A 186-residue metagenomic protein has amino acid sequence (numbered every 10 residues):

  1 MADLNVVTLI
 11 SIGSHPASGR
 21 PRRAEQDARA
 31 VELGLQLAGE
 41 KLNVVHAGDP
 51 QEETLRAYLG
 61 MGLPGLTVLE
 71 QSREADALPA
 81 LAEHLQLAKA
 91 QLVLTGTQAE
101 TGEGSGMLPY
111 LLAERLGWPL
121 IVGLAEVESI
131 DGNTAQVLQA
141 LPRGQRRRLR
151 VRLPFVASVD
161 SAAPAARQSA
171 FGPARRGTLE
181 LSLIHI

Functional and structural regions predicted by a protein language model:
M1-A47: N-terminal beta-strand-loop-alpha-helix module at the start of alpha/beta ligand-binding or catalytic domains
E53-H84: A glycine-rich helix N-cap at a beta->alpha junction
P64, Q91, P154: Conserved acidic residues
K89-T101: Short beta-strand-loop elements within alpha/beta enzyme cores that line or abut nucleotide/cofactor pockets
T101-L120: Short Gly/Thr/Asp-enriched flexible loops that form oxyanion-binding sites at enzyme active sites
L124-L153, R167-G172: Internal gly/pro-rich beta-alpha loop/helix module that stabilizes soluble enzyme cofactors or their anionic handles
P154-A163, A174-R176: Active-site rim beta-loop-alpha module in soluble metabolic enzymes
I184-I186: Conserved small/polar residues in nucleotide/adenosyl-binding loops
